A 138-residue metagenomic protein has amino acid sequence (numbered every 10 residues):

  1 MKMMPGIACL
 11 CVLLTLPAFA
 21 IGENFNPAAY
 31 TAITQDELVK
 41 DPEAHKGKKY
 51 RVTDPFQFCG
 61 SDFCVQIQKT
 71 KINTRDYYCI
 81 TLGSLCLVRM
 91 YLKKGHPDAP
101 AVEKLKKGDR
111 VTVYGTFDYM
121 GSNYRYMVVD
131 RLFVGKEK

Functional and structural regions predicted by a protein language model:
M1-G6: Positively charged n-region of N-terminal signal peptides that target proteins for export
I7-P17: Bacterial N-terminal signal peptides
A20-K138: OB-fold and OB-like single-stranded nucleic-acid-recognition modules and their adjacent interaction interfaces
